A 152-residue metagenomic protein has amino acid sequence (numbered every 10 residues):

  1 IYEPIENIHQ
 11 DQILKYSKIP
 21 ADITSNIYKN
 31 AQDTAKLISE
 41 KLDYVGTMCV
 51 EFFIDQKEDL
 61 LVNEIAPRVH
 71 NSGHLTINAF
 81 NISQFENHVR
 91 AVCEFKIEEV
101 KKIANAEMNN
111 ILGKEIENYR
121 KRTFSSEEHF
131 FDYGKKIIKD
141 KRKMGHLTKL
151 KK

Functional and structural regions predicted by a protein language model:
I1-I23, K29-V62, A66-H74, V89-E99 (+2 more regions): Phosphate-binding core of ATP-grasp and ATP-grasp-like enzymes
D55-E58, L112, K151-K152: Short acidic-glycine loop/turn motifs at beta-strand connectors
N78-F85, A91-V92: C-terminal structural cap/anchor segments
K102-L112: Short glycine-/aliphatic-rich beta-strand segments at the starts of folded cytosolic domains
M108-N109, L147-L150: Hydrophobic structural segments
I116-K121, K152: Short, conserved charged micro-motifs
T123-F124, K149: Expand to "…catalyze enediolate/carbanion chemistry for C-C bond making/breaking, isomerization, decarboxylation
K139-T148: Short helix/strand-capping connector loops at secondary-structure junctions
